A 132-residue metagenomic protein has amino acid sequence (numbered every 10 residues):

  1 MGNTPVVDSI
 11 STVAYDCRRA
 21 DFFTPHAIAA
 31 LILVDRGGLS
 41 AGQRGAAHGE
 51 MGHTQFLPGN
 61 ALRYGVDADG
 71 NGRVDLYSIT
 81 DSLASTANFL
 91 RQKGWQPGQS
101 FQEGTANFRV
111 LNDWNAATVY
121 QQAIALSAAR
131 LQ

Functional and structural regions predicted by a protein language model:
M1-Q132: Catalytic glycan-binding domains that act on GlcNAc-containing polysaccharides
